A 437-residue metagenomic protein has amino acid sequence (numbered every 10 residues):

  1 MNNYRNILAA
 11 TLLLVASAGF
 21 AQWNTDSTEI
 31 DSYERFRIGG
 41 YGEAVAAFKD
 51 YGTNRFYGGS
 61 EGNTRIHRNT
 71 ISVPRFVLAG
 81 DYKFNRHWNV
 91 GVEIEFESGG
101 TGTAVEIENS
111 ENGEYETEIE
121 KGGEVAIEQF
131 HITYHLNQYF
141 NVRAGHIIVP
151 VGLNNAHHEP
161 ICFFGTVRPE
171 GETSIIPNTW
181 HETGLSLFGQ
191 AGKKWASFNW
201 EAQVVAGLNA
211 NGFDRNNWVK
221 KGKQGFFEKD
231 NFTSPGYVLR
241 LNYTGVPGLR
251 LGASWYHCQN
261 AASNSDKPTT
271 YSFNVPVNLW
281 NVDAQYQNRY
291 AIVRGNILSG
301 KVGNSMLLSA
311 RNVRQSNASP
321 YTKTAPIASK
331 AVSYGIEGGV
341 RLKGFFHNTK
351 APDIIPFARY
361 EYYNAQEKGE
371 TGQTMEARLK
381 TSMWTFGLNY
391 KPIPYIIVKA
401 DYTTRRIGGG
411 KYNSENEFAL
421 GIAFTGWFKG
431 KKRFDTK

Functional and structural regions predicted by a protein language model:
M1-L8: Bacterial N-terminal signal peptides that target proteins for export
L13, G19-R68, F346-I354, W427-K437: Outer-membrane beta-barrel biogenesis signature
E29-K49, H67-A210, T233-V238, N242-L251 (+4 more regions): Outer membrane beta-barrel
Y51-T53, R65, Y115-E120, F130-H135 (+2 more regions): Outer-membrane beta-barrel pore domains
G58-N63, K220-K223, V313-S319: A solvent-exposed, charged loop/short amphipathic helix patch at secondary-structure junctions
I119, E172-S174, G225-E228, T324: Active-site rim elements
N178, E228-P235, S272-P276: Active-site glycine- and acidic-residue-rich loops that bind and position anionic ligands or nucleotide-like cofactors
G212, N217-N264: Loop-centered beta-sheet repeat module
